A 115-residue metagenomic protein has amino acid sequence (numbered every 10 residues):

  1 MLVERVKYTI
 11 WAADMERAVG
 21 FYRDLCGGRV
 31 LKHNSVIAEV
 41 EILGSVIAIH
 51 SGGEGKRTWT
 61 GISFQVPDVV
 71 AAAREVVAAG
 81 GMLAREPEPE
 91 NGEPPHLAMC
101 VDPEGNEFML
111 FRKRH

Functional and structural regions predicted by a protein language model:
M1, I10, G81-H115: Vicinal oxygen chelate
M1-V19, G44-V46, T60-I62, R112-H115: N-terminal beta-strand motif that seeds the catalytic metal site of vicinal oxygen chelate
L2-E4, E54-W59, N91-G92: Short glycine-enriched loop/turn motifs at secondary-structure junctions
R17, S35-A38, E93: Short glycine/proline-centered loop/turn elements that form peptide/ligand docking sites
R17, V69-R74: Short, conserved charged micro-motifs
A18-R23, V76, G105: Conserved active-site tyrosine of GNAT-family acetyltransferases
G27-H33, A78, M82-P87: Short secondary-structure junctions
G28-T60, E107-K113: Conserved short beta-strand elements that form part of the metal-binding/catalytic scaffold of enzyme active sites
